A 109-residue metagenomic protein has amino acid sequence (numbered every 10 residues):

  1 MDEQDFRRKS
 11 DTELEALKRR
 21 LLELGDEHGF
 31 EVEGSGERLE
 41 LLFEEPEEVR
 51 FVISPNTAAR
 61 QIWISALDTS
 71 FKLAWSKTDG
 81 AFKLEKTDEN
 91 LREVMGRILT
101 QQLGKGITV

Functional and structural regions predicted by a protein language model:
M1-V109: N-terminal intrinsically disordered, cationic/polar leader segments that include organellar targeting peptides
